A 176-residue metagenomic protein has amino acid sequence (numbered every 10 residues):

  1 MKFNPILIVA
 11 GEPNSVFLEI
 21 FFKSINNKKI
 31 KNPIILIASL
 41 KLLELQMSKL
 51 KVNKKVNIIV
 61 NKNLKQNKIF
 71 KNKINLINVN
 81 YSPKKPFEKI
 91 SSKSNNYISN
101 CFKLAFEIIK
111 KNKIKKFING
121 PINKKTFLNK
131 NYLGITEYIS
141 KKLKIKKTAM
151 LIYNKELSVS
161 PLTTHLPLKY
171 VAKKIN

Functional and structural regions predicted by a protein language model:
M1-N176: Anion-binding alpha/beta catalytic cores of soluble intermediary-metabolism enzymes, centered on
